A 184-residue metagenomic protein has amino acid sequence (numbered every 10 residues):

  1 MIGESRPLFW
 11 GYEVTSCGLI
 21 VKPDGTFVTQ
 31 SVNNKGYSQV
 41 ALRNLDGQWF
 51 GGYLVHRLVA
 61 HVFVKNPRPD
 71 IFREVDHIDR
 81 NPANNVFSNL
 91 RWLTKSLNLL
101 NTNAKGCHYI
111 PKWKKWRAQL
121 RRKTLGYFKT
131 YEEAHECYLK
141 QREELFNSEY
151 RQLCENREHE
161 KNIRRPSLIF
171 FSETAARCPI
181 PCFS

Functional and structural regions predicted by a protein language model:
M1-E74, R80-F171, A175, I180-F183: Conserved recognition-core residues within compact binding domains
